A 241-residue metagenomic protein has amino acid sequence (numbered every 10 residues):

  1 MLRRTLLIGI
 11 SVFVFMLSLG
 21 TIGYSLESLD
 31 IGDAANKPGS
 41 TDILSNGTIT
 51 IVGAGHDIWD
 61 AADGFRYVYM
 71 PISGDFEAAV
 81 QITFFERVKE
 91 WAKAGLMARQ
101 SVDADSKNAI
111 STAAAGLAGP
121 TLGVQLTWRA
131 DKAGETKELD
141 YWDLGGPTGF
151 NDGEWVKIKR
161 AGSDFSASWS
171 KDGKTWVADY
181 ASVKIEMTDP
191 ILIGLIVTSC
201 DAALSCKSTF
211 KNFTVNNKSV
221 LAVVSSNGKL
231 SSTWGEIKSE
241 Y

Functional and structural regions predicted by a protein language model:
M1-I10: Bacterial N-terminal signal peptides that target proteins for export
G9-G20: Bacterial N-terminal signal peptides
G23-E240: Extracellular glycan-recognition regions
